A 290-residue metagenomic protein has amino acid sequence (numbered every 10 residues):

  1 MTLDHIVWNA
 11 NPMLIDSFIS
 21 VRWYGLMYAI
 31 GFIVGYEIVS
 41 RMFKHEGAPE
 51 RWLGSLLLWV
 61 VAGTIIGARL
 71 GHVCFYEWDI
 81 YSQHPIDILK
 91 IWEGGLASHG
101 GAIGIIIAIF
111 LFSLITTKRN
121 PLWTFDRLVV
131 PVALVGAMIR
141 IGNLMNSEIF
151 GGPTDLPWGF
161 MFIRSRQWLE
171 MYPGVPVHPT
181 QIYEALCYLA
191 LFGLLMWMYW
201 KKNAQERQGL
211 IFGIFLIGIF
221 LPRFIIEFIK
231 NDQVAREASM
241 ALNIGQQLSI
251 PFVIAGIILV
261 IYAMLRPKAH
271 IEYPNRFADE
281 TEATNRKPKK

Functional and structural regions predicted by a protein language model:
M1-K290: A feature for loop-to-transmembrane-helix boundaries and adjacent hydrophobic helices in multi-pass integral membrane
